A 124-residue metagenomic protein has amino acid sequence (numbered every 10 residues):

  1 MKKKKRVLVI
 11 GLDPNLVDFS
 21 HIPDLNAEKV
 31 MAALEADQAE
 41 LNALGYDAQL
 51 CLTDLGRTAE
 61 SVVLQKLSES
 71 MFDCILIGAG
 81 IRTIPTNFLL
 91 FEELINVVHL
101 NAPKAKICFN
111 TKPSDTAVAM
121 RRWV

Functional and structural regions predicted by a protein language model:
M1-S20: N-terminal, charge-rich interaction modules
D18-E28, I84-L89: Short, flexible/disordered intra-domain loops and linkers
D24-A39: Short catalytic helix/loop segments, enriched in acidic residues and glycine and frequently bearing histidine
A33, L90-V124: Ser/Thr/Gly-rich flexible loops in soluble cytosolic domains mediating phosphotransfer, phosphorylation
A43-A48: A generic structural motif
Q49-T58, N110-K112: Short beta->alpha junction loops
S61-V97: Mid-chain, well-packed structural core segment of small domains
